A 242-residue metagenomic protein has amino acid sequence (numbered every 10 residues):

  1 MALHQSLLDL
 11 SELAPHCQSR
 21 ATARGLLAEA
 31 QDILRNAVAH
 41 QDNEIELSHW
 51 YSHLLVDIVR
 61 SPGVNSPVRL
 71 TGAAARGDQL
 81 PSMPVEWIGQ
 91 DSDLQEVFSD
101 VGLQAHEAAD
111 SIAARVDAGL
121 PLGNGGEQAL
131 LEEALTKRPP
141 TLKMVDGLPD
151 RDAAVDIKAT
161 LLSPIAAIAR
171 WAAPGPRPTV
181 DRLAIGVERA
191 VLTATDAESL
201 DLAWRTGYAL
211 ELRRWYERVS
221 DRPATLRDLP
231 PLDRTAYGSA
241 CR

Functional and structural regions predicted by a protein language model:
M1, P15-A23, N43, S111 (+4 more regions): Intrinsic-disorder/low-complexity, polar/charged segments
M1-S66: N-terminal regions immediately upstream of nucleotidyltransferase
L34, V38, L122-R242: Conserved nucleotidyltransferase catalytic core and NTase-mimicking acidic/glycine-rich helix/loop elements in nucleic
D42, S52-D91: Active-site nucleotide-donor binding segment shared across nucleotidyl transfer reactions
H53-R60, S92, E96-S99, R170 (+3 more regions): A broad, structural surface signal
R69, I88-T141: Conserved catalytic core of two-metal-ion nucleotidyltransferases
A73-A74, A105-A118, I185-G186, A224-D228: A glycine-rich phosphate-binding loop feature that marks nucleotide/adenosyl-phosphate handling sites
L80-S82, L103, A203: Short coil/turn motifs at beta-sheet boundaries
